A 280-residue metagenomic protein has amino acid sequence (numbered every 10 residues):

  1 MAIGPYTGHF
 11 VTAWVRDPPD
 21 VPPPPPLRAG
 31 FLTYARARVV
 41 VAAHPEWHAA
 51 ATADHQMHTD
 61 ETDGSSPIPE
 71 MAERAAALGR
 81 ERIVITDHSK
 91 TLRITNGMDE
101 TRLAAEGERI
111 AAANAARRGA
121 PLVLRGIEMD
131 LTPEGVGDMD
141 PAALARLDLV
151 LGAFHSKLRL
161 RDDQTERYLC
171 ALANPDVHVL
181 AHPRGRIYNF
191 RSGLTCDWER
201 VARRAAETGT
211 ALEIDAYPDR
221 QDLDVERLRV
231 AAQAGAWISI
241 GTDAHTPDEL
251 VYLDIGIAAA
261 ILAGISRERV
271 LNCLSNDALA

Functional and structural regions predicted by a protein language model:
M1-T59, S65-G79, I83-I85, K90-L122 (+1 more regions): Charged catalytic cores and adjacent phosphate/nucleic-acid-binding surfaces used for phosphate/nucleic-acid chemistry
E128-D130: Active-site beta-strand->loop->alpha-helix modules in alpha/beta enzyme cores, enriched in Gly/His/Asp(Glu)
